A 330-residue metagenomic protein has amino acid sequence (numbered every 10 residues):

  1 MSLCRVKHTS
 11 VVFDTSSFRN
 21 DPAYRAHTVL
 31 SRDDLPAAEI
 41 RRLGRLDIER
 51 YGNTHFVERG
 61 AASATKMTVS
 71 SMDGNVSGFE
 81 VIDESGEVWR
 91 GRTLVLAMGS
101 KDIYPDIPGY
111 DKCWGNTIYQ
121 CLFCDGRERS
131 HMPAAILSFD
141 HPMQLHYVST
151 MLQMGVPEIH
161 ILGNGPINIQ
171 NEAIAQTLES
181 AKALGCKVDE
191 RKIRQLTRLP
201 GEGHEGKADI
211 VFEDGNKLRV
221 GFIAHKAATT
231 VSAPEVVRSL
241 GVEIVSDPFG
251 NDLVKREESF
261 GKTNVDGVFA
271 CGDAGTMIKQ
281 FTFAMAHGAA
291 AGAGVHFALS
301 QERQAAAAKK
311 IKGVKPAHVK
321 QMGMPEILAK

Functional and structural regions predicted by a protein language model:
M1-L3, C271-K320: A conserved FAD-binding loop/helix module that cradles the flavin
M1-L43, S138, P142-I167: Beta1-alpha1 glycine-rich phosphate/pyrophosphate-binding loop at the start of Rossmann-like nucleotide-binding domains
M1-V11, A37-G44, R50-Y51, A97-M98 (+1 more regions): N-terminal FAD cofactor-binding segment of flavoenzymes
S2-L3, L94, T150-M151, S180 (+3 more regions): Hydrophobic/aromatic ligand-binding patch that stacks against planar heteroaromatic rings of cofactors or nucleotides
N20, R42-D83, W89, G155-D252 (+1 more regions): A Rossmann-like FAD-binding core segment of flavoenzymes
G91, A97-G99, Y104-D106, L137-S138 (+3 more regions): Short, well-ordered coil/turn residues at beta-beta hairpins and beta-strand->alpha-helix junctions within
S100-S149, Q153: Glycine-rich dinucleotide-binding loop and its adjacent helix/turn
K112-E128, A227-T282, A290: FAD-site-proximal beta/loop scaffold in flavoenzymes
